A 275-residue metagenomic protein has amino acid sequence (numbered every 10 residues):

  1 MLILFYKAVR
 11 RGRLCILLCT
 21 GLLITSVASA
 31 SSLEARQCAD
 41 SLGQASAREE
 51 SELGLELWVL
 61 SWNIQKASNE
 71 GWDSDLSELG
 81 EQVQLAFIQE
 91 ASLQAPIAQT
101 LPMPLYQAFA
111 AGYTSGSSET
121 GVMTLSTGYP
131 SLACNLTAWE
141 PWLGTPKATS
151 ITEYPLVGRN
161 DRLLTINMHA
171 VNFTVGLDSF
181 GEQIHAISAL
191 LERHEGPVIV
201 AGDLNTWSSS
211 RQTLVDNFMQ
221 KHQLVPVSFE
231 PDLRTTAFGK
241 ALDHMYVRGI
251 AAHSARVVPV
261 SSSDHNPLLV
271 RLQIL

Functional and structural regions predicted by a protein language model:
L2-I16, T20, S26-P102, T114-E119 (+2 more regions): N-terminal, active-site-proximal structural segment of metallo-dependent hydrolase catalytic domains
L2-Y6, S29-A47, E153, L191-V198 (+1 more regions): Metal-dependent phosphoester-hydrolase catalytic domains
L33-G43, L85, Q89-R162, V258-P259: Structured beta-strand-rich core segments of catalytic domains in phosphoester-bond hydrolases
L57-I64, L76-A98, L164-M168, I187-L214 (+3 more regions): Active-site beta-strand/loop signature of hydrolases that rely on acidic residues for catalysis
S68-S74, Q107-A111, L136, F229-E230: N-terminal post-signal-peptidase region of extra-cytosolic proteins
C134-W142, M168-D178: Surface-exposed cleft-lining segments at the edges of enzyme active sites
G158, L163-N172: Active-site-proximal loop/helix segment associated with metal-binding centers of metalloenzymes
L177-A189: Alpha-helical scaffold elements lining the catalytic groove of polysaccharide deacetylases
